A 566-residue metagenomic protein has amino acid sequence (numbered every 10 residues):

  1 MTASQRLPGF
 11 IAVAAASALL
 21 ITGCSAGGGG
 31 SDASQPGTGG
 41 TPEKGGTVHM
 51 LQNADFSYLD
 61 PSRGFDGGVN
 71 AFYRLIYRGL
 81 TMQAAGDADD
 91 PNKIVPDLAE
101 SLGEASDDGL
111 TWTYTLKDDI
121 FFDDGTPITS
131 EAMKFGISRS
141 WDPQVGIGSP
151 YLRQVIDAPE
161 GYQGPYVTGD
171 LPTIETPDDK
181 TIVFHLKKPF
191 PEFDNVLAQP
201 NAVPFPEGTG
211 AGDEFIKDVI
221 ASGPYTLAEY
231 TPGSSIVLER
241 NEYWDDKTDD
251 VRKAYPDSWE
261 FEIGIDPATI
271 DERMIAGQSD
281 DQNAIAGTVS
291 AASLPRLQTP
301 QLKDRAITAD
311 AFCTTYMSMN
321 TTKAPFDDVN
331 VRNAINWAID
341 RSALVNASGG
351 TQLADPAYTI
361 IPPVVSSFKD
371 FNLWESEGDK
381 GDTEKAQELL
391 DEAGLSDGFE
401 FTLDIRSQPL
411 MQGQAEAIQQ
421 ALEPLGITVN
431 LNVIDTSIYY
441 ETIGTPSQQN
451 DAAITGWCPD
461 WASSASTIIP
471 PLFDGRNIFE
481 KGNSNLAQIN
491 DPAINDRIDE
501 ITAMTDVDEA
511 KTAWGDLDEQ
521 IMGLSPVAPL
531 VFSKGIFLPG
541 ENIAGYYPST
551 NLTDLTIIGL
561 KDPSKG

Functional and structural regions predicted by a protein language model:
L51-D107, I220: N-terminal lobe/hinge region of extracytoplasmic solute-binding protein
A85-D89, P189-K253, S258: Gly/Pro-rich hinge or "lid" segments in bacterial periplasmic/extracellular proteins
T115, P127, A132-K134, W141 (+2 more regions): Surface-exposed binding/hinge segments that line and control ligand-binding clefts or catalytic entry sites
I128-S138, D179-P189, G223-P224, A254-S258 (+4 more regions): Alpha-helical secondary-structure segments
I147-Q154, A228-E239, E260-K323, A347: Extracellular/periplasmic solute-recognition and catalytic clefts
Y225, Q352-D391, L410-G413: Structural transition elements
D379, N430-Y439, T467-G540, K565-G566: Extracytoplasmic/peripheral linker and loop segments enriched in polar/acidic and small residues with frequent Thr/Pro
F537-G566: Long beta-strand-rich cores associated with HINT superfamily self-processing modules
